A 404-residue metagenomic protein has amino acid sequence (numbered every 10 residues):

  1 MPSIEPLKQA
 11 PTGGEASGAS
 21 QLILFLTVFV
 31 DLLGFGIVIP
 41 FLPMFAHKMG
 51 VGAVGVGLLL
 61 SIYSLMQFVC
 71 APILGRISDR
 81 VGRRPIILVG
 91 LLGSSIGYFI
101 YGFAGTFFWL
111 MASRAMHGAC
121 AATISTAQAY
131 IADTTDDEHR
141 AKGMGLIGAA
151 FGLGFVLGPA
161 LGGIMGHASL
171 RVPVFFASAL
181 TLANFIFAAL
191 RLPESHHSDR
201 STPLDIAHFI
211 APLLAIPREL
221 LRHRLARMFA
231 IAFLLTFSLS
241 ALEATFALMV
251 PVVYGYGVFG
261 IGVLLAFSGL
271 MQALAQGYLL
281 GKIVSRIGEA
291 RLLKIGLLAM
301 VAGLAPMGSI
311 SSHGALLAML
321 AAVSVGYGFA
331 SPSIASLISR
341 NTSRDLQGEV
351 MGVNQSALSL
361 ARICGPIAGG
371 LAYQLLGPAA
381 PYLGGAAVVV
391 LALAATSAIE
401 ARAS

Functional and structural regions predicted by a protein language model:
L7-G18, P193-A230: Juxtamembrane intracellular "pre-TM" segments in multi-pass secondary transporters
P40-V54, A244-G260: Short amphipathic helix-loop junctions that connect adjacent transmembrane helices in Major Facilitator Superfamily/SLC
G50, G82, F103-F108, G255 (+1 more regions): Helix-breaking motifs and short loop linkers at transmembrane-helix boundaries and internal kinks in secondary membrane
F68-F107: Conserved MFS/SLC helix-loop-helix module at the cytosolic interface between two early adjacent transmembrane helices
A71-G82, A275-E289: Helix-to-loop junctions at the C-terminal end of transmembrane segments in multipass secondary transporters
S113-G152: Cytoplasmic helix-loop-helix junction between adjacent transmembrane helices in 12-TM secondary transporters
I147-L190: Helix-loop-helix hairpin linking two adjacent transmembrane segments in secondary transporters
A290-I334: C-terminal transmembrane helical hairpin of 12-TM major facilitator-type secondary transporters
